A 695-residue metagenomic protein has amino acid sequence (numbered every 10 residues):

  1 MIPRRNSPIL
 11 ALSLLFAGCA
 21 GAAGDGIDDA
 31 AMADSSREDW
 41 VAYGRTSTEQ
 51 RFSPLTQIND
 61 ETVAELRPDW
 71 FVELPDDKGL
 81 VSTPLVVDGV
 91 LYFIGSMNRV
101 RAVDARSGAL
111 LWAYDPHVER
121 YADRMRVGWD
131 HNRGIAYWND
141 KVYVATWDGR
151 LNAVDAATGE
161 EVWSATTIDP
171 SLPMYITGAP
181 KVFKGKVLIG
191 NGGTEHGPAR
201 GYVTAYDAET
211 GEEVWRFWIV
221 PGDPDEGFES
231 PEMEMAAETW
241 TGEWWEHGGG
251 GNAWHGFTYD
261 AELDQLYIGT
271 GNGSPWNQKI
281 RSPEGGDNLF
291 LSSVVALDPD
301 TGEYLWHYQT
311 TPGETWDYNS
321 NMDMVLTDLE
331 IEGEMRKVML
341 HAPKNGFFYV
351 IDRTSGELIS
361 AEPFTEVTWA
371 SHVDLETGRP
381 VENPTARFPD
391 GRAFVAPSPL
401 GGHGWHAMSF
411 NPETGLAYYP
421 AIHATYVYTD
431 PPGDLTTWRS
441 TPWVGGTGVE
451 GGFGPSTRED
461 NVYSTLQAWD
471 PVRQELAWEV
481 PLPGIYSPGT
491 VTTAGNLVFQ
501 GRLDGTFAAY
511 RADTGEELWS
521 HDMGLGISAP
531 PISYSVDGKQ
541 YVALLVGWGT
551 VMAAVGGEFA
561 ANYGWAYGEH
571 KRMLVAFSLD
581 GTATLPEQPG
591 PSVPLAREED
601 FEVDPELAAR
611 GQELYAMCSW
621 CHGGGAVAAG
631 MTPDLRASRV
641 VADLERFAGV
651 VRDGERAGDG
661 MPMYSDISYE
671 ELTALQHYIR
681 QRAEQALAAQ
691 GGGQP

Functional and structural regions predicted by a protein language model:
G24-P68, D223-M233, P380-N383, P455-S456 (+2 more regions): Blade/loop signatures of beta-propeller domains
D28-D29, P591-L614, Q694: Electrostatic cytochrome c docking/interface patches
W40-G44, D77-R99, R124-R150, Y175-H196 (+7 more regions): Repeat-blade elements of multi-bladed beta-propeller folds
V72-T83, A113-A136, E161-A179, W218-G256 (+9 more regions): Extracytoplasmic beta-rich repeat domains
A145, E645, Y664-P695: C-terminal capping alpha-helices of c-type cytochrome domains
I189-G201, T241, I268-N288, H423-E459 (+1 more regions): Short, conserved, GDST-rich strand-edge loop motifs in beta-rich repeat architectures
I532-S592: Blade-level signature of beta-propeller repeat domains, shared across WD40, Kelch, NHL, RCC1 and BNR/Asp-box propellers
Q612, G623-R656, G660-M663: Gly/Gly-Pro-rich "capping" loops immediately C-terminal to redox-active cysteine motifs in periplasmic/lumenal
